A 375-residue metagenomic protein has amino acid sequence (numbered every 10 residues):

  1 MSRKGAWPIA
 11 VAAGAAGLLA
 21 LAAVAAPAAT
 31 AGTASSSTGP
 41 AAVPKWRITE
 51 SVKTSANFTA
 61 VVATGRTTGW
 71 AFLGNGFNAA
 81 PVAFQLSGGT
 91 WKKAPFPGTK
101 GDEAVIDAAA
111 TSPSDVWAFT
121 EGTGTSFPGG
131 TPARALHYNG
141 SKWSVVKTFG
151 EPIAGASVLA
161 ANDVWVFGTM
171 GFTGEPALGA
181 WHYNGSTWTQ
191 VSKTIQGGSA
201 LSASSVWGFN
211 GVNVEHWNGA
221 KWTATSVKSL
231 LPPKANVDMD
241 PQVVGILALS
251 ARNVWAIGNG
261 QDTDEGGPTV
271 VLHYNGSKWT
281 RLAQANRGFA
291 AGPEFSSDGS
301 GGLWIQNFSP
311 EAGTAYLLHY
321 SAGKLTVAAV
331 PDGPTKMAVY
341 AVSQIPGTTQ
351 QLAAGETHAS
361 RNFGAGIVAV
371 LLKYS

Functional and structural regions predicted by a protein language model:
M1-G32: Secretory targeting and sorting signals
G32-S375: Residue-level hotspots at or immediately adjacent to binding/recognition sites across diverse folds
